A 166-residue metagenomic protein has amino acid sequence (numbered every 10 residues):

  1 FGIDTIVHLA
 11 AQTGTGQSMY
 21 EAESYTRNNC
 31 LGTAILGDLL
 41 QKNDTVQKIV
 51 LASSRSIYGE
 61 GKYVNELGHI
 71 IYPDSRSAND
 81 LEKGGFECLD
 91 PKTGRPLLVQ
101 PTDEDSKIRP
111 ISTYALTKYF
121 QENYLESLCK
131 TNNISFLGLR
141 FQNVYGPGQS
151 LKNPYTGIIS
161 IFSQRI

Functional and structural regions predicted by a protein language model:
F1-Q142: N-terminal Rossmann-like NAD(P)+-binding domain of SDR-like oxidoreductases, especially those catalyzing
I111-Y114, Q142-T156: Glycine-rich "substrate-gating" loop/helix at the edge of Rossmann-like oxidoreductase active sites
R165-I166: Conserved catalytic core of Hanks-type protein kinase domains
